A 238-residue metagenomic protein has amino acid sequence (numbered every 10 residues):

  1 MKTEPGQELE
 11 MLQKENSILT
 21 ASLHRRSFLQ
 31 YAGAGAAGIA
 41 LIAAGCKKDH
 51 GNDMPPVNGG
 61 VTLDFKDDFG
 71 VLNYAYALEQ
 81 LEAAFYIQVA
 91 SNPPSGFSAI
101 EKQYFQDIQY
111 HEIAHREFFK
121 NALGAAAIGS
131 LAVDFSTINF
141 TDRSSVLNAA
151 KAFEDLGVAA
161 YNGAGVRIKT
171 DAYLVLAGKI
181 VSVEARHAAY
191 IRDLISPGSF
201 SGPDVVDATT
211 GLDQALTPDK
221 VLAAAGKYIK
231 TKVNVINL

Functional and structural regions predicted by a protein language model:
K2-E8, E15-I18, G33-A34, D49-L238: All-alpha RGS (Regulator of G-protein Signaling) helical domain and cognate RGS-like helical scaffolds
E15-A36, A43: N-terminal secretory signal peptides and thylakoid transit peptides that target proteins across membranes
A40-G45, D49: Hydrophobic membrane-targeting alpha-helices
